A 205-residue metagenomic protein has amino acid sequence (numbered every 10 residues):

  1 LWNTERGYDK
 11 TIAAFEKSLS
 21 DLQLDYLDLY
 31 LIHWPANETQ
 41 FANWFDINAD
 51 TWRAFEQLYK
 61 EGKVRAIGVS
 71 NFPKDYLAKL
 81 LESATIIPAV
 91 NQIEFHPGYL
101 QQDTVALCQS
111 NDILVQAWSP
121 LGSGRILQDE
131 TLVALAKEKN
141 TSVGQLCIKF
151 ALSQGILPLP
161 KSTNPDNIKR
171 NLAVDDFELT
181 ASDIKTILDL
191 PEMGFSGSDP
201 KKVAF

Functional and structural regions predicted by a protein language model:
L1-D9, T39-W44: Active-site mouth loops of central-metabolism enzymes
L1-E5, Y26-P35, Q92-F95: A short, structured active-site edge motif that brings together acidic residues
G7-L22, D75-L77, Y99-L100: Short, acidic/polar
T11-I32, Q57-E61: CE4/NodB-like, metal-dependent polysaccharide N-deacetylase domain that modifies extracellular/periplasmic N-acetylated
W34-F205: Beta/alpha (TIM)-barrel catalytic core signal, keyed to glycine-rich beta->alpha loops juxtaposed to Asp/Glu that bind
